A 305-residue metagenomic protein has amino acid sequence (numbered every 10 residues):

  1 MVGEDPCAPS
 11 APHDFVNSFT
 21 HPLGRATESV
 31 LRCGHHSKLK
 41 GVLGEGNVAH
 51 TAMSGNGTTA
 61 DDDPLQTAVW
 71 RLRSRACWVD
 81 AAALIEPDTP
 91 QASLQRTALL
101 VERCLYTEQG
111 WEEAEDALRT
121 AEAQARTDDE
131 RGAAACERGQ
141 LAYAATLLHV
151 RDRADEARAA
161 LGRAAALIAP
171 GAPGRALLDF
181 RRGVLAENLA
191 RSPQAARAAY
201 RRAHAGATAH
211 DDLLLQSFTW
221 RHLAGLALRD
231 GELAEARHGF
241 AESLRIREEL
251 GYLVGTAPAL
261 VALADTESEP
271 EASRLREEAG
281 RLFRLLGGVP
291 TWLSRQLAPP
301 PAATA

Functional and structural regions predicted by a protein language model:
L31-V69, R73, C77, E249-A305: C-terminal non-catalytic interaction modules
T59, L94, D129, A134-C136 (+3 more regions): Residue signature of alpha-solenoid helical repeat architecture, marking inter-repeat boundaries and helix-start
D63, Q91, Q95-A98, A133 (+6 more regions): Residue register of alpha-helical TPR repeats
T67, Q95, L99-E102, E137 (+7 more regions): "A position-specific structural signal for the A-helix of alpha-solenoid helical repeats
W70-S74, L100-D116, A142-R158, A186-A196 (+2 more regions): Short coil/turn connectors between adjacent alpha-helices in alpha-solenoid helical repeat scaffolds
A81, A114-A117, A121, A157-A164 (+7 more regions): Tetratricopeptide repeat
D88-P90, A125, A166-A172, A205-L213 (+3 more regions): Short coil/turn linkers that connect adjacent helices within long alpha-helical scaffolds, especially alpha-solenoid
L178-A186, A199, Q216-A227, G239 (+1 more regions): TPR/Sel1-like alpha-solenoid repeat signature
